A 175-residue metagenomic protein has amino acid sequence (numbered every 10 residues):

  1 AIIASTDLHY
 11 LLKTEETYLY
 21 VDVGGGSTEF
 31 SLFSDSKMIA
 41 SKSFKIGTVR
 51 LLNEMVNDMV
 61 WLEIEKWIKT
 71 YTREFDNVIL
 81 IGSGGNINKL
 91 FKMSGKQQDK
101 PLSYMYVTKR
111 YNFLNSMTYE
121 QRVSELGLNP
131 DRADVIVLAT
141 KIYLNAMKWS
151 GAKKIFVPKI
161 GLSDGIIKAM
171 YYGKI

Functional and structural regions predicted by a protein language model:
A1-T17, L32-I175: Helical "lid/coupling" subdomains associated with nucleotide-phosphate turnover
V21-S27, S83-N86: A short acidic Gly-Thr/Ser loop motif
